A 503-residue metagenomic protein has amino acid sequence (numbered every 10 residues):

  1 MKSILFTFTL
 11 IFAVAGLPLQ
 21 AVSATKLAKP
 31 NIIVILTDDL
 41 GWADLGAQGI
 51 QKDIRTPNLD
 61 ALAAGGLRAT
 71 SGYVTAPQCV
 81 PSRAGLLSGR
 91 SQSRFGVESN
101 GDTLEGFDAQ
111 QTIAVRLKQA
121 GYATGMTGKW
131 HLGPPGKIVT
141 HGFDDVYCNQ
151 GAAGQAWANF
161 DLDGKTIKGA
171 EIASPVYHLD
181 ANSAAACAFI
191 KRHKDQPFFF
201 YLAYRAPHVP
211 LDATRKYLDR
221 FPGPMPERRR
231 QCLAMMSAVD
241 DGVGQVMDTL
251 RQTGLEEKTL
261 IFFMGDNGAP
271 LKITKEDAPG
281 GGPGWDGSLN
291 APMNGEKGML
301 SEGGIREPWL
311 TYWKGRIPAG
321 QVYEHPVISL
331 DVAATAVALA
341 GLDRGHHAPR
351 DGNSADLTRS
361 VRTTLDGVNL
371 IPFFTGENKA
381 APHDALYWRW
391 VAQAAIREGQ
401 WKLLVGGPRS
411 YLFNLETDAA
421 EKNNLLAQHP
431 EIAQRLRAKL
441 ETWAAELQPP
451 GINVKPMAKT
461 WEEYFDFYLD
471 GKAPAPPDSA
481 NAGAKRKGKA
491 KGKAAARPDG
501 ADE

Functional and structural regions predicted by a protein language model:
K2, F6-L10, A21-S410, T417-A438 (+2 more regions): Formylglycine-dependent sulfatase
